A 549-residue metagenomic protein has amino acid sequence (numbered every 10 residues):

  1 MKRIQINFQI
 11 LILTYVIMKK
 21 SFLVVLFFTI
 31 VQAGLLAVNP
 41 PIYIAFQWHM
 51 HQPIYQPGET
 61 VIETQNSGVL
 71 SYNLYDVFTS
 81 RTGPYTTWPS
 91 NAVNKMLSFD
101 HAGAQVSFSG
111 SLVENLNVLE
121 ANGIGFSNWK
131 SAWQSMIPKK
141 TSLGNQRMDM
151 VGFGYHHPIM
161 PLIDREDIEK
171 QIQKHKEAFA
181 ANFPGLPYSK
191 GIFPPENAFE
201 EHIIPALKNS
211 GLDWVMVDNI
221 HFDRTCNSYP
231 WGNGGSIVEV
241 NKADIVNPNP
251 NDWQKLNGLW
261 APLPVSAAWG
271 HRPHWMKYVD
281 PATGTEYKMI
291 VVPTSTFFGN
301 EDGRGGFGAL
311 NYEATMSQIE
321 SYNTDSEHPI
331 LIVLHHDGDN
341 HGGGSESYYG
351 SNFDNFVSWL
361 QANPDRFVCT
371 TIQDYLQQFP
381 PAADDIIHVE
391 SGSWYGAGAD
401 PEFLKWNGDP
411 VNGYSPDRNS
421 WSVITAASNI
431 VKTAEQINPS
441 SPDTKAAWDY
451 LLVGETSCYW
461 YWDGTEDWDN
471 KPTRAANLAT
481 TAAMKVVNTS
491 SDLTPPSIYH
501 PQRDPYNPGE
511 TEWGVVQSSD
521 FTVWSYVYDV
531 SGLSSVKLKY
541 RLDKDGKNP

Functional and structural regions predicted by a protein language model:
K2-R3, V16-S21: Positively charged n-region of N-terminal signal peptides that target proteins for export
N7-L11, S21-V31: Sec-dependent N-terminal signal peptides
A37, M484-P549: Glycan-association/targeting regions that enable binding to alpha-glucans and other polysaccharides
V38-E166: N-terminal catalytic cores of secreted or lumenal carbohydrate-active enzymes
N39-N91, S111, N233-S266, G270-M289 (+3 more regions): Active-site and substrate-binding clefts of carbohydrate-active enzymes
S107-L112, G154, K190-E200, I220-H221 (+1 more regions): Short, solvent-exposed turn/loop segments enriched in Gly/Ser/Thr/Pro and often Arg
G110-P195, Y287-G305, V333, G338 (+1 more regions): Metal-dependent polysaccharide deacetylase catalytic core of the NodB/CE4 family, i.e., the active-site-bearing domain
F126-L143, M148-D149, K208-M276: Acidic, His- and aromatic-enriched active-site or binding-groove loops in soluble protein domains that engage sugars
